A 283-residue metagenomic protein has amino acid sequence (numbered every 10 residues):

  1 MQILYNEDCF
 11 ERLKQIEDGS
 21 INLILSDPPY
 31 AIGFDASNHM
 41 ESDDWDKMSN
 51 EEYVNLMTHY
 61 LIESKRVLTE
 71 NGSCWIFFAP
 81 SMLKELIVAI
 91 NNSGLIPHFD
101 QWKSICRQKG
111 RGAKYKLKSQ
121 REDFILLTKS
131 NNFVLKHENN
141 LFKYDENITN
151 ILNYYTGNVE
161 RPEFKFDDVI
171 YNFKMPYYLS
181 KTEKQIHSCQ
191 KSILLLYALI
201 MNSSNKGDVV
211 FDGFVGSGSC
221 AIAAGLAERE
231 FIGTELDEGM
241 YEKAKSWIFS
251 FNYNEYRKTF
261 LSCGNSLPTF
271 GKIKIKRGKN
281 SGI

Functional and structural regions predicted by a protein language model:
M1-K243, I283: Core catalytic lobe of class I
M1-L13, S246-I283: S-adenosyl-L-methionine
